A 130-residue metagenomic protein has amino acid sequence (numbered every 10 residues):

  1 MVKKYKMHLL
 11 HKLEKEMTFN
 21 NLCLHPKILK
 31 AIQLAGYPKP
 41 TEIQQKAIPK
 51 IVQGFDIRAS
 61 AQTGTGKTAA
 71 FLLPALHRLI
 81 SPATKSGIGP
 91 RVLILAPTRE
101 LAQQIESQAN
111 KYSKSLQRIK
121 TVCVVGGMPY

Functional and structural regions predicted by a protein language model:
L13-S60: Conserved pre-motif I regulatory segment
C23, K27, E42, K46 (+4 more regions): Charged, alpha-helix-enriched surfaces in structured cytosolic catalytic cores of large nucleotide-utilizing machines
K30, L34, K85-Y130: Conserved nucleic-acid-binding Ia/Ib motif block in the N-terminal RecA-like helicase ATPase lobe
P38, R58, L76, I80 (+2 more regions): Nucleotide phosphate-binding site architecture
I48-I57, A69-S86, N110-S113: Walker A/P-loop NTP-binding motif
A61-T65: The conserved Walker
